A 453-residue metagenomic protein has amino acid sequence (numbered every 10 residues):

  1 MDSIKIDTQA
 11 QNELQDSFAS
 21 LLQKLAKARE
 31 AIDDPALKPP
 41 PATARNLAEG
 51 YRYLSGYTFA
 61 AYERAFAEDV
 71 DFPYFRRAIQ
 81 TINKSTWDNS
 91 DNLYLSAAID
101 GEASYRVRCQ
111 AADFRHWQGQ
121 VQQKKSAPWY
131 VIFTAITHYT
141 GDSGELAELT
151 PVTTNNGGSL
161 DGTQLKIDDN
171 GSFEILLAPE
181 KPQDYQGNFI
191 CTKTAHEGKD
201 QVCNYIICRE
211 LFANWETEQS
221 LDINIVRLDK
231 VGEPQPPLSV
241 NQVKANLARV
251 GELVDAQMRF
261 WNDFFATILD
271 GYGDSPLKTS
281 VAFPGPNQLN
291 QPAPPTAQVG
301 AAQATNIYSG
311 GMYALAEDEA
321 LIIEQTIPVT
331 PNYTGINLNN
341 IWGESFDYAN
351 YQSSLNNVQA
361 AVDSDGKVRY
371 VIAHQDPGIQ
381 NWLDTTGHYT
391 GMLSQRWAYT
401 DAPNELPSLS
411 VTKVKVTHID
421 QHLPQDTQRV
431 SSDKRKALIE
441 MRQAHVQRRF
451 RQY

Functional and structural regions predicted by a protein language model:
M1-Y453: A compositional/structural signature for long, glycine/proline-rich flexible linkers and loops on extracytoplasmic
